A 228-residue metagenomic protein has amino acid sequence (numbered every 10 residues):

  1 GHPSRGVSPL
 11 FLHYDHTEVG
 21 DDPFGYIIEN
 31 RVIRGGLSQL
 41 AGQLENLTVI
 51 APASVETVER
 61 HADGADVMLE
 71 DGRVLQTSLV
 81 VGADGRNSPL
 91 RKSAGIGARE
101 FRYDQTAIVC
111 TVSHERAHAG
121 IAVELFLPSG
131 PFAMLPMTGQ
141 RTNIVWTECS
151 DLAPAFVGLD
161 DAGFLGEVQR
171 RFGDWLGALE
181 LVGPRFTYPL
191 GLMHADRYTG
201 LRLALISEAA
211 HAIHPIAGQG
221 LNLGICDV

Functional and structural regions predicted by a protein language model:
G1-S93, F101-T106, D161: Conserved N-terminal helical subregion
R60, H114, P215-G218: Short, conserved catalytic or interaction motifs in soluble domains
N87-A122, F132, Q140-T142, E148-L152 (+1 more regions): Central beta-strand plus flanking loop segment that forms part of the substrate or channel wall within the catalytic
R99-R102, A122-F126, T187, A195: Short Gly/Pro-enriched turn/cap motifs at secondary-structure boundaries
L127-L190: Conserved FAD/dinucleotide-binding core of flavoprotein oxidoreductases
Y188-V228: Conserved mid-domain beta->alpha element of the FAD-binding
